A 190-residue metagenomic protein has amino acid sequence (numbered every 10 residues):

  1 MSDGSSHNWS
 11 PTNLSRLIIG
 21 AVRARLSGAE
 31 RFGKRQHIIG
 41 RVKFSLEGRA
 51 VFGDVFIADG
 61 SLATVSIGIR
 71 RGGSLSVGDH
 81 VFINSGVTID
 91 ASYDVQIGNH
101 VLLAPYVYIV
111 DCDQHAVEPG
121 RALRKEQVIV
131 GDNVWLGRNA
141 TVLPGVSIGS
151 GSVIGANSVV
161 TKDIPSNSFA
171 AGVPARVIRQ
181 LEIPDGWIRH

Functional and structural regions predicted by a protein language model:
M1-V110, G131-D132, S166, A175-R179 (+1 more regions): Domain-scale signature associated with acetyltransferase and cell-envelope carbohydrate enzymes
L102-H190: Glycine-rich hexapeptide-repeat left-handed beta-helix
